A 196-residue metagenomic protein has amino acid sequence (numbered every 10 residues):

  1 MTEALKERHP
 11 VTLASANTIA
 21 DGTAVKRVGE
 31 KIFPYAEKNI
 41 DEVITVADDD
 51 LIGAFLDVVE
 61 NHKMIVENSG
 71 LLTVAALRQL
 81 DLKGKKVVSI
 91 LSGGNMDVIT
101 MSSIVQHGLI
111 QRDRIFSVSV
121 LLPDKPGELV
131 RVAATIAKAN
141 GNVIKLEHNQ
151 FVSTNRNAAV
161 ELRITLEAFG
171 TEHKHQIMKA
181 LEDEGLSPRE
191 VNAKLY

Functional and structural regions predicted by a protein language model:
M1-K38, R78-P123, A133: Glycine-rich phosphate/pyrophosphate-binding loop at beta-loop-alpha junctions
E3, L56-V58, Q79, R156-A159: Short secondary-structure transition/capping segments
E7, E60-N61, A159-L162: Short low-complexity, flexible loop/linker segments enriched in glycine and/or proline with clustered acidic
I19, R27, D49-L51, G70-L72 (+4 more regions): Glycine-rich beta-alpha junction loops
D21, V25, V43-I44, K63-V66 (+2 more regions): Glycine- and other small-residue-rich loops at beta-strand/loop junctions that grip anionic moieties
G29-K85: Active-site-adjacent helical/loop segments in soluble small-molecule enzymes
V98-Y196: A conserved regulatory-domain signal marking ACT and ACT-like small-molecule sensing domains and adjacent regulatory
